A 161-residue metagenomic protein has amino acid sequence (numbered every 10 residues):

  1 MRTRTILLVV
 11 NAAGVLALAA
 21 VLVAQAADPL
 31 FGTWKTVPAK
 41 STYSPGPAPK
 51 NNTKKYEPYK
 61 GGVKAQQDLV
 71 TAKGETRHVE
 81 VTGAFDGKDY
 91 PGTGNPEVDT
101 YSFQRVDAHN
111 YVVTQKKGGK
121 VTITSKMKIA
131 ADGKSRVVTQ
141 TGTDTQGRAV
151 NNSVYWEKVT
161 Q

Functional and structural regions predicted by a protein language model:
M1-V10: Positively charged n-region of N-terminal signal peptides that target proteins for export
T3, A24-Q161: Hydrophobic small-molecule pocket/channel-lining residues, especially in calycin-type beta-barrels
V9-V21: Bacterial N-terminal signal peptides
